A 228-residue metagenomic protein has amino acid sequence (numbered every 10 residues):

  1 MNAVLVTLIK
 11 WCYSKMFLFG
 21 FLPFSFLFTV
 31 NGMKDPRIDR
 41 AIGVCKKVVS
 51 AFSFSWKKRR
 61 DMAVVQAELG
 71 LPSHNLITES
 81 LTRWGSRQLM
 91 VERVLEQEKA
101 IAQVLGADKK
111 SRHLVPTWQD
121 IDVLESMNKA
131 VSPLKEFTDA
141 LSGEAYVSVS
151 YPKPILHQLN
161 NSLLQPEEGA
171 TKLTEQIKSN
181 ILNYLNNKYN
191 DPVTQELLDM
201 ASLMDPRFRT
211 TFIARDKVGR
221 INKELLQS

Functional and structural regions predicted by a protein language model:
M1-Q103, S179: Surface-exposed, charged/polar loop-rich segments that form substrate/cofactor-binding or regulatory interfaces
I101-S228: Extended, C-terminal/distal alpha-helical "rod" segments
